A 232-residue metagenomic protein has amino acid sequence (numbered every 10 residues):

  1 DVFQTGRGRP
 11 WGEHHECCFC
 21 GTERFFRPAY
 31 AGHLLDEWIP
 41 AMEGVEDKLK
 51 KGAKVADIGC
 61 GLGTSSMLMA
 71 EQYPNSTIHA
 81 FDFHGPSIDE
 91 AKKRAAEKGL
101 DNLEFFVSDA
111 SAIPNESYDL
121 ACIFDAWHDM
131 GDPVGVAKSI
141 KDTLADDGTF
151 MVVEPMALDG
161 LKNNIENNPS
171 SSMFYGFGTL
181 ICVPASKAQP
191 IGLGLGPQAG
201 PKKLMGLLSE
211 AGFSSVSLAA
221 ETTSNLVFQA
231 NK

Functional and structural regions predicted by a protein language model:
D1-A53: Conserved Class I S-adenosyl-L-methionine-dependent methyltransferase catalytic core
K54-A56, S66-S111: Class I SAM-dependent methyltransferase SAM/SAH-binding core
G59-G63: Class I SAM-dependent methyltransferase "Motif I" SAM/SAH-binding loop
S108-A121: A short acidic, Gly/Pro-enriched loop at the edge of an enzyme's catalytic core that lines a small-molecule cofactor
D119-P133: A short SAM/SAH-binding and catalytic strip from SAM-dependent methyltransferases
V134-D146: A short glycine-rich, Lys/Arg-flanked "PGG" loop and its adjoining helix->strand segment in the class I
V153-E210, S217: C-terminal alpha-helical "lid/dimerization" subdomain adjacent to the S-adenosyl-L-methionine
A211-K232: Core SAM-dependent methyltransferase catalytic element
